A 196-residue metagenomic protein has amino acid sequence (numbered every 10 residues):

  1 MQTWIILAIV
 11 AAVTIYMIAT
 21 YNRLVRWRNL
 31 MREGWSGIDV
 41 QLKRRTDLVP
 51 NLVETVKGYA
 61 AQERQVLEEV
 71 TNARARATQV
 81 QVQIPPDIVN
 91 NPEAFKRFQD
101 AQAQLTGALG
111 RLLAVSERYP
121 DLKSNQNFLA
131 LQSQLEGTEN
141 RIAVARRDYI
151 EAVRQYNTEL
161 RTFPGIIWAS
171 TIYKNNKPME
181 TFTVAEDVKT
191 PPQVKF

Functional and structural regions predicted by a protein language model:
M1-F196: A helix-centric hydrophobic-segment signal that preferentially recognizes long, alpha-helical stretches used
